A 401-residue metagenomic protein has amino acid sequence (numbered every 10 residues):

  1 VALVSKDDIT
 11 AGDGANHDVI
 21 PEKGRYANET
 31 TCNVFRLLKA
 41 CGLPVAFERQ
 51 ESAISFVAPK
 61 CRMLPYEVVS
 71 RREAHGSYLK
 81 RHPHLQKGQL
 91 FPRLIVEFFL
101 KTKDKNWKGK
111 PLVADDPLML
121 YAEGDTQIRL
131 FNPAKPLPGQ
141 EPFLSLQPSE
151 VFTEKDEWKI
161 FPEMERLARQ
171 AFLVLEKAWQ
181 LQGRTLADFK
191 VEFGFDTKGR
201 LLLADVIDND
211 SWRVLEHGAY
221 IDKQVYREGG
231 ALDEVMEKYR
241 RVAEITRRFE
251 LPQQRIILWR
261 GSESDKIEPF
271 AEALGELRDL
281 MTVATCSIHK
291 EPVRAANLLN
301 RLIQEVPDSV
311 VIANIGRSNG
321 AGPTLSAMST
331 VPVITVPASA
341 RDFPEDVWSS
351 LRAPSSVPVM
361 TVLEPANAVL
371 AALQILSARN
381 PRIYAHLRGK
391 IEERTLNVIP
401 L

Functional and structural regions predicted by a protein language model:
V1-I128: Active-site loop/lid in soluble adenylation, ligation, and acyl-transfer enzymes
E48-I54, K177-F195: A short glycine-rich, hydrophobically flanked beta-strand micro-motif that places a catalytic Asp/Glu for divalent metal
F56, N297-P337: Glycine-rich phosphate-binding loop
G88-F99, I207-P252: C-terminal helix-cap and adjacent tail motif
K155-A187: A long amphipathic alpha-helix within ATP-dependent nucleotide-binding catalytic cores
P252-K290: Glycine-rich phosphate/diphosphate-binding loop of Rossmann-like nucleotide-binding domains
D265, D342-H386: Short, glycine-/small-residue-rich phosphate/pyrophosphate-handling segment
N380-L401: Internal, active-site/partner-interface "lid" segment
